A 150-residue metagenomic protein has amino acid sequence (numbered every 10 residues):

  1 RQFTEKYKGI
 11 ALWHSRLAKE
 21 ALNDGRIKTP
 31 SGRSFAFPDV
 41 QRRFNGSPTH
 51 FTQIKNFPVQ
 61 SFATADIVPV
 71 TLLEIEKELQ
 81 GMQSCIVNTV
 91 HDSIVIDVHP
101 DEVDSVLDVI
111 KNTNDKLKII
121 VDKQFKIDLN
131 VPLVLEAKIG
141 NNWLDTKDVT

Functional and structural regions predicted by a protein language model:
R1-T150: Conserved catalytic core of nucleotide polymerization and phosphodiester-bond processing enzymes
